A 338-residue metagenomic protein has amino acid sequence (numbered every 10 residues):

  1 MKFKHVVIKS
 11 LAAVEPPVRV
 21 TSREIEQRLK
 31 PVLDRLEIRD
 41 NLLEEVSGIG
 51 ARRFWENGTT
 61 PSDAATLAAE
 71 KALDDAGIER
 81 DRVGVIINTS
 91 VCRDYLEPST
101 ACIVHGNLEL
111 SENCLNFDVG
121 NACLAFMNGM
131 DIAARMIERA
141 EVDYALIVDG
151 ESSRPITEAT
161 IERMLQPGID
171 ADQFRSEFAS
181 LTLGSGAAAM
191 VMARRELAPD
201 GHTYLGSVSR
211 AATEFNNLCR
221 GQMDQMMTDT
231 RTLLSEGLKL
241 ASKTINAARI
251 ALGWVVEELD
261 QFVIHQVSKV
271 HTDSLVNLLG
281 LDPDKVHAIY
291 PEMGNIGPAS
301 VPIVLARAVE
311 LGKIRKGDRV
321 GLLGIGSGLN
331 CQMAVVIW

Functional and structural regions predicted by a protein language model:
M1-N57, Q166-S235, K243, I325 (+1 more regions): Condensing-enzyme catalytic core mediating Claisen C-C bond formation in acyl metabolism
K9, G120, A145-E151, M192 (+1 more regions): Short beta-strand segments
I25, K30-P31, S99-S111, A134-R139 (+3 more regions): A glycine- and small-aliphatic-rich helix-loop capping segment at beta-alpha/alpha-beta transitions that lines
L36-L42, Y95-L110, P155-I169, N216-L218 (+1 more regions): Acidic-glycine-rich active-site phosphate/pyrophosphate-binding loop
I49-A51, R82-I87, G106-V119, G168-R175 (+2 more regions): Glycine/charged-rich beta-loop-alpha catalytic/anionic-binding loops adjacent to active sites
S62, T66-A69, C92-R93, S111-N113 (+4 more regions): Claisen-condensing/thiolase-fold acyl-transfer catalytic domains that form or cleave C-C bonds in fatty acid
D81-T89, E257-H265: Short glycine-rich phosphate-binding loop at a beta-alpha junction
E141-T160, A212-N216: Acyl-CoA/ACP chain-elongation machinery
